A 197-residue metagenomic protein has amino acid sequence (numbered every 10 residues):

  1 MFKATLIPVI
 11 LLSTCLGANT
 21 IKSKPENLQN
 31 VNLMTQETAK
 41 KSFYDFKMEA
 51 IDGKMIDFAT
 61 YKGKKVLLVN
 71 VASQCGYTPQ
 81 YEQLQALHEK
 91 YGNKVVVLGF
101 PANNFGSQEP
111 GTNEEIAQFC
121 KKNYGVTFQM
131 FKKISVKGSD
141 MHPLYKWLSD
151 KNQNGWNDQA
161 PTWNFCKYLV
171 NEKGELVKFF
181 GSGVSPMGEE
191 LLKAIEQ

Functional and structural regions predicted by a protein language model:
T5-S13: Sec-dependent N-terminal signal peptides
I21-A59, P143: N-terminal "domain-start" segment that seeds a small globular fold
A50, N70-Q74: Amphipathic alpha-helical repeat scaffolds
K64-K65, Q74, T78-N103, K121-Y124: Conserved helix-turn-beta segment immediately C-terminal to the redox Cys motif in thioredoxin-like folds
L67-V69, V96-F100, Q129-K132, L169: Structural recognition of the beta-strand scaffold that forms the well-ordered cores of secreted hydrolase catalytic
E114-W163: Short, internal strand/loop/helix patches that form the active-site neighborhood or redox-interaction surface
K146, D150-Q197: Thiol-/selenol-based redox modules, centered on thioredoxin-like and closely related oxidoreductase domains
